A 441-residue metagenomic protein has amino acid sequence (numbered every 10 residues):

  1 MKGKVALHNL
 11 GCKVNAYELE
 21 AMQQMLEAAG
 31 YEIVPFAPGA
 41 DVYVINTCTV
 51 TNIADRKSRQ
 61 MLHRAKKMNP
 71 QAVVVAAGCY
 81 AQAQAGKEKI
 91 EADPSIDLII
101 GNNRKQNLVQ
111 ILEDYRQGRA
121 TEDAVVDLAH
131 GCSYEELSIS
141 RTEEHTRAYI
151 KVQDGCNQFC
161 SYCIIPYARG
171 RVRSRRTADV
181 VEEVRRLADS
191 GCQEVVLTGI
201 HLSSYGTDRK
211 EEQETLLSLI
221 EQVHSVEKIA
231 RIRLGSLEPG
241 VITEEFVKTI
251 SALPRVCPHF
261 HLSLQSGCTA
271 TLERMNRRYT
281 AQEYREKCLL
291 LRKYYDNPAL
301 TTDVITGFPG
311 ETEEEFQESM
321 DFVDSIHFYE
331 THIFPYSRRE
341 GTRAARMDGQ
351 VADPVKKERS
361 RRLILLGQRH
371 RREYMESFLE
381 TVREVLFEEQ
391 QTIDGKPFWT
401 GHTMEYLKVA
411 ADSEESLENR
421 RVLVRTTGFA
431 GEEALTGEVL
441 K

Functional and structural regions predicted by a protein language model:
M1-Y205, T215, E245, I250 (+8 more regions): Proteins enriched for Cys/Gly/acidic motifs involved in redox and nucleic-acid/cofactor modification
H8, T198-I200, G235-L237, S263-Q265 (+4 more regions): Generic beta-strand/beta-sheet core signal
V44, C79, L108, L197 (+7 more regions): Residue-level signal for inorganic ion chemistry
E143-T146, C156-N157, V256, S266 (+5 more regions): Short flexible coil/turn linkers enriched for glycine and charged/polar residues that connect secondary-structure
F159, C163-G170, R231-G240, S266-N276 (+3 more regions): Conserved strand-turn element in the central/C-terminal portion of the radical SAM core barrel that lines
D189, L217-S218, Q222-I232, I242-T302: Radical SAM/AdoMet-radical enzyme domain recognition
E311, I326-F328: Contiguous mid-protein beta-loop-alpha structural module that forms a pocket-lining wall or clamp of enzyme active
R346-K441: Terminal RNA-binding accessory module
